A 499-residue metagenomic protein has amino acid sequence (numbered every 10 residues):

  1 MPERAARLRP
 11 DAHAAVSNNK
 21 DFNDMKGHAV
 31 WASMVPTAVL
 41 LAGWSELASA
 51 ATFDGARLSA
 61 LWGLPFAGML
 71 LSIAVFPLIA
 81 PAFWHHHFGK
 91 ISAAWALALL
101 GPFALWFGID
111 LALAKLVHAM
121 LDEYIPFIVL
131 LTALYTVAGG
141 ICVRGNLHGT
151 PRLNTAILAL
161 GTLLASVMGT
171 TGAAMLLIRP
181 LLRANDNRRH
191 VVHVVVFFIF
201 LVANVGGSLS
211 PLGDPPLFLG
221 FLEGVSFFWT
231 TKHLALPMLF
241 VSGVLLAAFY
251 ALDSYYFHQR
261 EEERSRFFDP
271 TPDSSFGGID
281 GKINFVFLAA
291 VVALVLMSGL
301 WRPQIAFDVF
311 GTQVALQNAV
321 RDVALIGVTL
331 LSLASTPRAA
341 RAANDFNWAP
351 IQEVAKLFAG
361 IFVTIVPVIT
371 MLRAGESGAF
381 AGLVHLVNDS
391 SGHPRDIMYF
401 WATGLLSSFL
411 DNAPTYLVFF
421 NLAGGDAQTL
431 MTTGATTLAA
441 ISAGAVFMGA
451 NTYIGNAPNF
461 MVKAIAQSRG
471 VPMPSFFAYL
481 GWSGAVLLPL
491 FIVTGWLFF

Functional and structural regions predicted by a protein language model:
D21-A50: N-terminal secretory/membrane targeting signals
L47-S49, P81-A82, L100-M120, T132-G149 (+4 more regions): Transmembrane alpha-helix boundary signature
A51-W62, F83-I91, L113-I125, F227-P237 (+3 more regions): Interfacial loop-to-helix junctions that mark the boundaries of transmembrane helices in multi-pass membrane
W62-I73, H87-F103, Y124-A133, A159 (+3 more regions): Hydrophobic mid-bilayer segments of alpha-helices in multi-pass membrane transport proteins, especially secondary
G101-A104, A165, M175-H190, V194-V195 (+5 more regions): Membrane-interfacial helix-loop connectors
L209-S210, W229-D273, F447-F499: Juxtamembrane and boundary regions of transmembrane helices in multi-pass small-molecule transporters and channels
T230-S335, G495-L497: Core mid-bundle transmembrane helix pairs that form the ion/substrate translocation pathway in diverse multi-pass
L288-V418: Transmembrane helical segments that form the transport core of multi-pass membrane transport proteins
